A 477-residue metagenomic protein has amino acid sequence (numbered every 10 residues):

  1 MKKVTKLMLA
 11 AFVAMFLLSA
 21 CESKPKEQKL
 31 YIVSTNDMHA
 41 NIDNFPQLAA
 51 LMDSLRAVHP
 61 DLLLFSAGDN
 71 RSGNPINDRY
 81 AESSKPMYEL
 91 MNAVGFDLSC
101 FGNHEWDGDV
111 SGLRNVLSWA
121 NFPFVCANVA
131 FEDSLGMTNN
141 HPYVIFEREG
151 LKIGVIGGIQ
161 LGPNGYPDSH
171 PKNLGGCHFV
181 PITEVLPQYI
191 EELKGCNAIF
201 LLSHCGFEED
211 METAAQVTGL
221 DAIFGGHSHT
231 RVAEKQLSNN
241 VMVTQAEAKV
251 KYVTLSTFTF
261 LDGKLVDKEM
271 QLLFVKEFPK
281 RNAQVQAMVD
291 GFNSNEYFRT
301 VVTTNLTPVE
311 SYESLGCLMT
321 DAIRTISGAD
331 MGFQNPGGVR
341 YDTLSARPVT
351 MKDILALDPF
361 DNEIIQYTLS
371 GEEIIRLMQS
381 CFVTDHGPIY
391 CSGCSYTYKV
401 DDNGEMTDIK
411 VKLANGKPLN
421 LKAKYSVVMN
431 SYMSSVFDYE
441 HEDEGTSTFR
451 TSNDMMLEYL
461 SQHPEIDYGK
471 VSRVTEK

Functional and structural regions predicted by a protein language model:
M1-L9: Bacterial N-terminal signal peptides that target proteins for export
A11-M15: Alpha-helical transmembrane segments
L17-A20: C-terminal motif of bacterial Sec signal peptides marking the signal peptidase cleavage site
E22-K280, Q284-A287, E310-A322, G332 (+3 more regions): Acidic, metal/ion-coordinating pockets
Q28-K29, T35, S54-A57, Y88 (+3 more regions): Catalytic centers of hydrolytic enzymes
